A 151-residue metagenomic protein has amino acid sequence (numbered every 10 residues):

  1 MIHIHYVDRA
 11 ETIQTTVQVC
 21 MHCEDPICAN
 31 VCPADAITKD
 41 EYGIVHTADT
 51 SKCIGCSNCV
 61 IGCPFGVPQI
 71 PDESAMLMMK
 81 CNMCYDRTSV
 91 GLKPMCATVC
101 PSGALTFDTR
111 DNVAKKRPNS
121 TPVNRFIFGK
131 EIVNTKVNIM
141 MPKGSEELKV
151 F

Functional and structural regions predicted by a protein language model:
M1-F151: Non-ligating segments of multi-cofactor redox enzymes
